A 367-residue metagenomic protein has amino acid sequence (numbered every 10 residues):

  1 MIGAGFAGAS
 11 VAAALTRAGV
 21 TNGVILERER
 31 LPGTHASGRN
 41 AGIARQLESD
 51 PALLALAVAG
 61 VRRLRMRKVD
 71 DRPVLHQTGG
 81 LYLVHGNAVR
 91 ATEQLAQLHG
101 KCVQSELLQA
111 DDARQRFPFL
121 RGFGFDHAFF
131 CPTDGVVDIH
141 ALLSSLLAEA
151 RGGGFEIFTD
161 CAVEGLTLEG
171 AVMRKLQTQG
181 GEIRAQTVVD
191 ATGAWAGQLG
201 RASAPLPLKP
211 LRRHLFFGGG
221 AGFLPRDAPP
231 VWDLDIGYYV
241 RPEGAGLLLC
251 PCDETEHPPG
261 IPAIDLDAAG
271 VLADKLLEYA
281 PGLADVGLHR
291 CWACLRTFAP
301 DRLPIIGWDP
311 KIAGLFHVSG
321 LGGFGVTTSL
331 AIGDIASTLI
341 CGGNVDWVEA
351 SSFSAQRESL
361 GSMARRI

Functional and structural regions predicted by a protein language model:
G3-A7, R28: Glycine-rich Rossmann-fold phosphate-binding loop(s) that bind the pyrophosphate of adenine dinucleotide cofactors
T16-S37: Glycine-rich FAD pyrophosphate-binding loop
A41-R116, G237-Y239, K275-L276: Dinucleotide-binding Rossmann-like beta1-alpha1 core, especially the glycine-rich loop that anchors the ADP
M66-R67, L83-G153, F158-T159, G165-V172 (+1 more regions): Flavin (FAD/FMN) cofactor-binding and adjacent substrate-gating region of FAD-dependent oxidoreductase domains
E164-I183, V188: Conserved beta-strand-loop-beta-strand element in the redox core of flavoprotein oxidoreductases
G181-P229: Central helical "cap/lid" subdomain
P205, G220-G314, S319: Active-site lid/adjacent beta-loop-alpha segment flanking the redox-cofactor pocket in flavoenzymes
E278-I367: C-terminal catalytic lobe of FAD-dependent flavoproteins
